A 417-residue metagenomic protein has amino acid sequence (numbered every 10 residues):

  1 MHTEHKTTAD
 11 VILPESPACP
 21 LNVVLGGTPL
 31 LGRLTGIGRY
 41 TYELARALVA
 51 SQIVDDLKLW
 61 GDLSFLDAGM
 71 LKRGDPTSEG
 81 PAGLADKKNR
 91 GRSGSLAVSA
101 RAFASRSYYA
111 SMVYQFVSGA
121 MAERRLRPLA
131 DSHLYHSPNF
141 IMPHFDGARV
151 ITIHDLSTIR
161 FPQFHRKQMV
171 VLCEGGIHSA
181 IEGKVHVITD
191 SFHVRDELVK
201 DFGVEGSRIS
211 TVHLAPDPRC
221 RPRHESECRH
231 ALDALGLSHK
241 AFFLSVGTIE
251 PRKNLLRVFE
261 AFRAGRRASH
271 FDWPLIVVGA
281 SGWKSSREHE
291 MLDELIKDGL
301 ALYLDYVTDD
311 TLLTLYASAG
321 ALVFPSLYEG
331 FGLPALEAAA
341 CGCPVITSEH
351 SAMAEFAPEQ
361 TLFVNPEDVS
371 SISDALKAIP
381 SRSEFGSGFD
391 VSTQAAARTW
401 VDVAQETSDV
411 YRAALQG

Functional and structural regions predicted by a protein language model:
M1-G417: Carbohydrate transferase catalytic cores enriched for Leloir-type hexosyltransferases
